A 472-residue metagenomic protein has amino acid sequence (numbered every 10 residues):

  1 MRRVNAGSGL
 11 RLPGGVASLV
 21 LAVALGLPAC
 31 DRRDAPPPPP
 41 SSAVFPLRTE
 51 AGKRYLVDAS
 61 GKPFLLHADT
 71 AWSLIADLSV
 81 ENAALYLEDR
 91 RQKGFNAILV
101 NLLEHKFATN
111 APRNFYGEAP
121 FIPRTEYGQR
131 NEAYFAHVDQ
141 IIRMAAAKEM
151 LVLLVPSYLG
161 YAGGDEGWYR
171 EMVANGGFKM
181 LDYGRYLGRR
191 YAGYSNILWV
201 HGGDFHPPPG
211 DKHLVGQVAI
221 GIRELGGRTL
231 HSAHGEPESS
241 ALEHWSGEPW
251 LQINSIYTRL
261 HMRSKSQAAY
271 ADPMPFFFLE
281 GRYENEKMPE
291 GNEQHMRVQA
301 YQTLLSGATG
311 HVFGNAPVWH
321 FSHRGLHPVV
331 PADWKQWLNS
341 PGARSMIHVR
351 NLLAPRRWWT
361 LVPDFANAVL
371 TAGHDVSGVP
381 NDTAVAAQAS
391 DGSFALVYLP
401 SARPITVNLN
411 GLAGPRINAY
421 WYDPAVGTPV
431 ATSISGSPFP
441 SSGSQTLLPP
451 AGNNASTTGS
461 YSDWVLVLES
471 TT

Functional and structural regions predicted by a protein language model:
R2-L19: Bacterial N-terminal signal peptides that target proteins for export
V23-S41: Bacterial Sec-dependent N-terminal signal peptides
V44, R48-I253, Y257-R263: Active-site mouth of glycoside hydrolases
A68, S433-I434: Short clusters of small/polar residues that mark proteolytic maturation junctions
Y169-E171, P209-H213, K287-E293, R324-V330: Short, flexible/disordered intra-domain loops and linkers
E248-H323: Catalytic-core region of carbohydrate-active enzymes that cleave or remodel glycosidic bonds
N285-E286, M296-S433, L448-T472: Aromatic- and carboxylate-lined catalytic core of secreted/periplasmic carbohydrate-active enzymes
S437-G443: Short proline/glycine- and polar residue-rich coil/turn motifs
